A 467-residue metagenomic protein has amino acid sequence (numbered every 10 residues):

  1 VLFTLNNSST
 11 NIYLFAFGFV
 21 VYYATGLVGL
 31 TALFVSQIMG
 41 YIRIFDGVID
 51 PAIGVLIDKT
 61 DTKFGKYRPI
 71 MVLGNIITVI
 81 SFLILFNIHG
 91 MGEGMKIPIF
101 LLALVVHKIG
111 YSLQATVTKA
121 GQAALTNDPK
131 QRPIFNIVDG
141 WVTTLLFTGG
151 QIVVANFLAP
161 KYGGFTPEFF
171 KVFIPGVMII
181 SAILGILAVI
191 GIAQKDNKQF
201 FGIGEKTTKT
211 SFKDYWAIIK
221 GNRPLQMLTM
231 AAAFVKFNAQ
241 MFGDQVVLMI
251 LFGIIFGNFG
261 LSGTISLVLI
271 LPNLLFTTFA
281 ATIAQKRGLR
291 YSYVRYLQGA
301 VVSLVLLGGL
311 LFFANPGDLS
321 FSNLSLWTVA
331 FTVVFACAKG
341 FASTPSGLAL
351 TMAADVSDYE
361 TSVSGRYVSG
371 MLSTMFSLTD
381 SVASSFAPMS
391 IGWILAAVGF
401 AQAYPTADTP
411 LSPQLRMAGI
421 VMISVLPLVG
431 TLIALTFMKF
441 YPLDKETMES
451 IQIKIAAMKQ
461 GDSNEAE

Functional and structural regions predicted by a protein language model:
V1-E467: Membrane-embedded alpha-helical bundles of multi-pass transporters/translocases, especially carrier/permease families
